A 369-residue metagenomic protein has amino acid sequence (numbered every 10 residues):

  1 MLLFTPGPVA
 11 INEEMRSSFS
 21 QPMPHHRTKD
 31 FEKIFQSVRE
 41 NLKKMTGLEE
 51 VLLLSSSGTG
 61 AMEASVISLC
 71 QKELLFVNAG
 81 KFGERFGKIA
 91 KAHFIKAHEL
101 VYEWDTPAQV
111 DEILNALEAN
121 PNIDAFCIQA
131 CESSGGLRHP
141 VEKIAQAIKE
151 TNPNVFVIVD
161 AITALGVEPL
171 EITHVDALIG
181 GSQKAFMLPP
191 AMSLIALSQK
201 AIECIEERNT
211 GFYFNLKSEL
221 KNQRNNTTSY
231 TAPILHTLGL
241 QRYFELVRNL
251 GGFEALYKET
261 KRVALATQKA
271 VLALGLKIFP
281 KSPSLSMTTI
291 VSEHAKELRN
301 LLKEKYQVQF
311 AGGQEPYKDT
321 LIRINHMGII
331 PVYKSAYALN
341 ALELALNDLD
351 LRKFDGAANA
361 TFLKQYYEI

Functional and structural regions predicted by a protein language model:
M1-L54: A glycine-/small-polar-enriched, mobile loop at the entrance of the PLP active site in fold-type I
A10-I11, F186-Q268, I369: Active-site C-terminal subdomain of aminotransferase-like
S37-M45, E245-F279, N300-L301: Conserved PLP-dependent catalytic core of the aminotransferase class-I/II
L48-L75, A79, G83-G87: Conserved beta-loop-alpha segment that forms the PLP phosphate-binding cup at the N-terminus of a helix
A108-G166: Active-site phosphate-binding strand-loop segment of PLP-dependent enzymes
I172-Q183, S193: Conserved active-site segment immediately N-terminal to the catalytic lysine that forms the internal aldimine
K277-K305: Conserved PLP-binding catalytic core of the aspartate aminotransferase-like
I322-I369: PLP-dependent enzyme catalytic core of the Aspartate aminotransferase-like
